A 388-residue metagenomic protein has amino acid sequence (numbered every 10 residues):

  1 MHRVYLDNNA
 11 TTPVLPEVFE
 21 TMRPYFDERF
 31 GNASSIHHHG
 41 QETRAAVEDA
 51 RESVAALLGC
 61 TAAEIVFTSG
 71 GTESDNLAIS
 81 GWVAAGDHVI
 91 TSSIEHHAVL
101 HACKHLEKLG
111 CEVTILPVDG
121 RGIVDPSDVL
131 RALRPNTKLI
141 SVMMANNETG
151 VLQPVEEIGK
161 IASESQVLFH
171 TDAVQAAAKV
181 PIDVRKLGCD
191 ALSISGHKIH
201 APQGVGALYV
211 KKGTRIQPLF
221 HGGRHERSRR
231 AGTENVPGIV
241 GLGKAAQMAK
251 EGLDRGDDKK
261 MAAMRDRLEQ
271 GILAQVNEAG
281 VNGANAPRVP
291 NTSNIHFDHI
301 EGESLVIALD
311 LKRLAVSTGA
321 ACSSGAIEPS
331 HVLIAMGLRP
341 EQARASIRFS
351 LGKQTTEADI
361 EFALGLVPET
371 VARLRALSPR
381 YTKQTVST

Functional and structural regions predicted by a protein language model:
M1-T388: Pyridoxal 5′-phosphate
